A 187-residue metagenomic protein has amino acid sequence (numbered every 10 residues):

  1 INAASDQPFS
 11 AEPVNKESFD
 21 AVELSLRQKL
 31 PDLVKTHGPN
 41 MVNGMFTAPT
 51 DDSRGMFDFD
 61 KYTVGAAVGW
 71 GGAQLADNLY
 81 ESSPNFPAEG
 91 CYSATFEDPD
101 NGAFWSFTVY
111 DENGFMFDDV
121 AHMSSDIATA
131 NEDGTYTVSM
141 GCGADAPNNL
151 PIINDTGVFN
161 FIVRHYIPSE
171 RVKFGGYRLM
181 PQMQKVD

Functional and structural regions predicted by a protein language model:
I1-D187: A compositional/structural signature for long, glycine/proline-rich flexible linkers and loops on extracytoplasmic
